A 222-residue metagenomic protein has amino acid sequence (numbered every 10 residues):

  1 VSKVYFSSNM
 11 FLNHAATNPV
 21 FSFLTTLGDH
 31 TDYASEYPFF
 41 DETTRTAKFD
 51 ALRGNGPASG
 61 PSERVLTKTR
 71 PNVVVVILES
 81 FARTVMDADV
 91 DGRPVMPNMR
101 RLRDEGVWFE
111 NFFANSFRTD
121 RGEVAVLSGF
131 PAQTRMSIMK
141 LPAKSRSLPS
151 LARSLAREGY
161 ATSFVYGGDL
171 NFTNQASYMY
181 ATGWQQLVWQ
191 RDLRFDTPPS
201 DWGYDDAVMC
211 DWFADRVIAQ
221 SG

Functional and structural regions predicted by a protein language model:
S2-G222: Soluble catalytic regions of membrane-associated enzymes that act on cell-envelope and secretory-pathway components
